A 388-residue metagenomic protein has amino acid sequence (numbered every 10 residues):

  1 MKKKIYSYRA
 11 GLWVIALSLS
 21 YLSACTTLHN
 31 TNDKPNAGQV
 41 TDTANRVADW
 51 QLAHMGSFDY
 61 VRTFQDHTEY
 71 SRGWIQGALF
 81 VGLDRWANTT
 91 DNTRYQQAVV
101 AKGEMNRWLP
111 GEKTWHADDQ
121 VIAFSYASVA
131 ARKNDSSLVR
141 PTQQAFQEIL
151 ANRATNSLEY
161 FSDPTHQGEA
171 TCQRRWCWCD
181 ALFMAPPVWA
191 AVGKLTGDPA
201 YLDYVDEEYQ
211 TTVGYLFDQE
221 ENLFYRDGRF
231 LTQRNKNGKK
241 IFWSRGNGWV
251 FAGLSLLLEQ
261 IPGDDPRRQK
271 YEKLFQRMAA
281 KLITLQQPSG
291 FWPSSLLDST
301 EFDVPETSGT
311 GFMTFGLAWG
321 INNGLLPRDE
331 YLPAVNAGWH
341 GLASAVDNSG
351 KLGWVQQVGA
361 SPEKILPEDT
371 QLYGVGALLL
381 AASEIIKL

Functional and structural regions predicted by a protein language model:
K2-V14: Bacterial N-terminal signal peptides that target proteins for export
L22-A24: C-terminal motif of bacterial Sec signal peptides marking the signal peptidase cleavage site
T26-A37: Bacterial Sec signal peptide processing site at the extreme N-terminus
P35-G77, D84, T89-Q96, L109-A123 (+6 more regions): CBM-like carbohydrate-recognition segments
Y60-F64, H166-A170, L231-N235, S295 (+1 more regions): Short glycine/proline-rich turn/loop motifs
Q96-V100, W108-R229, K236-G238, S349: Extended ligand-binding groove/face enriched in aromatic
C179-F183, P187-L296, D303-T314, L326-Q357 (+4 more regions): Extended ligand-binding clefts on enzyme/binding-domain cores
